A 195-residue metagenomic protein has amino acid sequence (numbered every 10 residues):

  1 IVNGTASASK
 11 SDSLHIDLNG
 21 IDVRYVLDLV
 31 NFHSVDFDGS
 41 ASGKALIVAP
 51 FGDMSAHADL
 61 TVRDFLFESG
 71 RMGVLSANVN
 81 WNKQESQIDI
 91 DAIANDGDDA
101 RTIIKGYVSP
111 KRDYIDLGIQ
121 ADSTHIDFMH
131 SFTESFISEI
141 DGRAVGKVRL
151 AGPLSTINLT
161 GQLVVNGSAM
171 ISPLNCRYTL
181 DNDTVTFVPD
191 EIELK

Functional and structural regions predicted by a protein language model:
I1-K195: Interface amphipathic segments
